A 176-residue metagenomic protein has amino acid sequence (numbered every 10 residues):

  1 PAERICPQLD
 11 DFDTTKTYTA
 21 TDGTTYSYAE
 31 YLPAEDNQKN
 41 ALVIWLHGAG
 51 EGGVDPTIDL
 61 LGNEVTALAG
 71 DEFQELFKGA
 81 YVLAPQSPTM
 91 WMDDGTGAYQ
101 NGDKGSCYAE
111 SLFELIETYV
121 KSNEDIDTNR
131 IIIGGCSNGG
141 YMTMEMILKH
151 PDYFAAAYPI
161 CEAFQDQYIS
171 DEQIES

Functional and structural regions predicted by a protein language model:
P1-L42, A80, N138, F164: A domain-start/cap signature at the N-terminus of enzymes
Q38-L42, K78-Y81, D127-I131, P151-A156 (+1 more regions): Loop/turn elements at helix/coil->beta-strand transitions in domains of secreted/extracellular proteins
L42, A49-A109: Active-site machinery of serine-nucleophile hydrolases
A49, L115-N123, K149, Y153 (+1 more regions): Structured segments of extracytoplasmic/periplasmic soluble domains in secreted or envelope-associated proteins
P85-Q86, G134, I160-C161: Alpha/beta-hydrolase-fold catalytic nucleophile elbow
T96-S137: Gly/Ser-rich "nucleophile elbow"/oxyanion-hole loop immediately N-terminal to the catalytic nucleophile in hydrolases
G140-P151: Short glycine-enriched nucleophile-adjacent loop and the immediately C-terminal alpha-helix near the catalytic center
A155-S176: The feature captures the conserved acid-bearing segment of alpha/beta-hydrolase catalytic domains
